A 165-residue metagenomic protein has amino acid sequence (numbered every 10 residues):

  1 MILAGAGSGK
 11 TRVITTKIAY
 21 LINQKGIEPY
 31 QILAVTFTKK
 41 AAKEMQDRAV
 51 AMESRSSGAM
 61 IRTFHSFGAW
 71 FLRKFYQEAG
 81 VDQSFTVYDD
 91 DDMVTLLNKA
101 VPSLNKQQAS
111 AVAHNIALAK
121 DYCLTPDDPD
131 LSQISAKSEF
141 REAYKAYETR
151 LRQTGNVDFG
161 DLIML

Functional and structural regions predicted by a protein language model:
G5-S8, A19-L165: A basic/glycine-biased coupling hinge at the interface between accessory DNA-binding modules
V13-I14: Hydrophobic positions on the alpha1 helix immediately C-terminal to the Walker A/P-loop
